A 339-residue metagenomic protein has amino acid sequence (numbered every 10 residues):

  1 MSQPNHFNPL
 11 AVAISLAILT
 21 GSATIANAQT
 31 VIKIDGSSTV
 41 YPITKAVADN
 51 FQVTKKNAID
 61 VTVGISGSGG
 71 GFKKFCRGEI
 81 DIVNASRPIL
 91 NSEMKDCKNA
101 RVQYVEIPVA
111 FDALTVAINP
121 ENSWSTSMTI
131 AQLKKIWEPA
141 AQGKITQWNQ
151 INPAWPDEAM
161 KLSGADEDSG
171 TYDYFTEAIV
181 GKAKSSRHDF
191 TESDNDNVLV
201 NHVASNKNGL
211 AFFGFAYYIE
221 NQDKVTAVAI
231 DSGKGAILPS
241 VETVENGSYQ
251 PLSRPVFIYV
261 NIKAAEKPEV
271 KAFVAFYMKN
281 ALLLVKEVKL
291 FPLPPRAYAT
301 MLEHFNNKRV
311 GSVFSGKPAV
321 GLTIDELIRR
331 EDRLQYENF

Functional and structural regions predicted by a protein language model:
M1-S2, I25: A composition/secondary-structure signal for short, hydrophobic, low-basic-content segments with alpha-helix propensity
S2-V12: Bacterial N-terminal signal peptides that target proteins for export
A11-S22: Bacterial N-terminal signal peptides
S22-A28: Sec/Tat signal peptide C-region and signal peptidase I cleavage site
A28-F339: Flexible loop/hinge segments at secondary-structure junctions
